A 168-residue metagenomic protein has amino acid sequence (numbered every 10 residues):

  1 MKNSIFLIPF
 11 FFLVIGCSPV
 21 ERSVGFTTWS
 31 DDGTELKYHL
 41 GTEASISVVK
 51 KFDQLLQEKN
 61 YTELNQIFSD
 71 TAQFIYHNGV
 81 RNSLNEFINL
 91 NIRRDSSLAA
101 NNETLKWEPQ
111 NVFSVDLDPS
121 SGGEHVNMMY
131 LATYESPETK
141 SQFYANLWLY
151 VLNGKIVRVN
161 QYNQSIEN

Functional and structural regions predicted by a protein language model:
M1-W29: Bacterial Sec-dependent N-terminal signal peptides
S18-E58, T62, Q66: Short, low-complexity N-terminal intrinsically disordered segments enriched in polar/charged residues
S18-V24, Q142-N168: Short beta-strand edge/turn micro-motifs at domain boundaries
E35, Q73-S83: A short gly/proline-enriched turn/hairpin at secondary-structure junctions
F52, E63-N65, A72, F87 (+2 more regions): Hydrophobic pocket/interface hotspot
N78-V80, E138-S141: Solvent-exposed loop/turn segments connecting transmembrane beta-strands in outer-membrane beta-barrel proteins
F87, N91, P109-F113, A145-Y150 (+1 more regions): Hydrophobic/aromatic beta-strand elements that line small-molecule binding cavities or substrate pockets in beta-rich
N91-P137: Surface-exposed, charged secondary-structure patches
